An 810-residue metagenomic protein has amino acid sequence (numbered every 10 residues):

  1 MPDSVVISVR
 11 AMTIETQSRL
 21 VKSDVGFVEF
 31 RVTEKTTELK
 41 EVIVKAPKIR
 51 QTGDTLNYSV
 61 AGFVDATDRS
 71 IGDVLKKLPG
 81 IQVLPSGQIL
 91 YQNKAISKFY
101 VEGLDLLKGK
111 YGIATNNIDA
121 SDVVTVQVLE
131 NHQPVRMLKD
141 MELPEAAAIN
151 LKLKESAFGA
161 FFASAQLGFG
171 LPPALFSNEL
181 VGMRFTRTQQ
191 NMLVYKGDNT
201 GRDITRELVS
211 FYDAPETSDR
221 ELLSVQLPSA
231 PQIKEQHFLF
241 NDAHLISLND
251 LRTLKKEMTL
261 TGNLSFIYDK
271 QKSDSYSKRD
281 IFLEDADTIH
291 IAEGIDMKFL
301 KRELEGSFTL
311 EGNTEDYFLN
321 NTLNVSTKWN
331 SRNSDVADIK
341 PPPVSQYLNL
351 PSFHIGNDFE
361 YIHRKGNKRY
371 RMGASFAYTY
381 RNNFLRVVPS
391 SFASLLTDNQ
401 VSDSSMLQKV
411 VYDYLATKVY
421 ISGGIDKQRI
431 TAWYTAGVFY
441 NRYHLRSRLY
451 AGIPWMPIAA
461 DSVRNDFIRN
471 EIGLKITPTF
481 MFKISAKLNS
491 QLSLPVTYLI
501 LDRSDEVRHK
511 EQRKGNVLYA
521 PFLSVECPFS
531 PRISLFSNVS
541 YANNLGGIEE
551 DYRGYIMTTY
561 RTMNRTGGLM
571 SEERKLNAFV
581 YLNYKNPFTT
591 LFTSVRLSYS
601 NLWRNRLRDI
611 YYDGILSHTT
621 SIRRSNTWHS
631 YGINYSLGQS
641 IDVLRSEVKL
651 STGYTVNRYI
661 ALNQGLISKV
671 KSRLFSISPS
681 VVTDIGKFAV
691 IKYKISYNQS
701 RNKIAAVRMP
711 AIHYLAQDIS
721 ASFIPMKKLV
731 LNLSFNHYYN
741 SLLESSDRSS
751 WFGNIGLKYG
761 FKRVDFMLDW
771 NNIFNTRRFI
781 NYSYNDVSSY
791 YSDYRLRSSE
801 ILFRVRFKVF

Functional and structural regions predicted by a protein language model:
P2-L20: A short, solvent-exposed loop/turn motif at the edges and junctions of modular extracellular/periplasmic domains
S4, L20-V28, A46-S331, Q346-F384 (+14 more regions): Membrane-proximal, glycine/serine-rich, low-complexity loop/turn segments characteristic of large bacterial
T33-K40, P134: Conserved catalytic residues of ABC-type ATPase nucleotide-binding domains
K139-M141, Y195, I204-S210, K272-H290 (+15 more regions): Outer-membrane beta-barrel translocator domains and adjoining extracellular loop/strand segments of Gram-negative
A160-L171, N191-Y195, V496-I500, T566-G568 (+5 more regions): Transmembrane beta-strand segments that form the barrel wall of outer-membrane beta-barrel proteins
P172, F238-F240, D296-R302, P343-F353 (+10 more regions): Replace "Gram-negative outer membrane beta-barrel proteins" with "bacterial and organellar outer membrane beta-barrel
K255-D269, L300-S334, V344-D505, L518 (+4 more regions): Face-selective signature of the C-terminal outer-membrane beta-barrel domain
S678-Q699, M709-F810: Conserved C-terminal beta-signal and adjacent last beta-strands/turns of outer-membrane beta-barrel proteins
